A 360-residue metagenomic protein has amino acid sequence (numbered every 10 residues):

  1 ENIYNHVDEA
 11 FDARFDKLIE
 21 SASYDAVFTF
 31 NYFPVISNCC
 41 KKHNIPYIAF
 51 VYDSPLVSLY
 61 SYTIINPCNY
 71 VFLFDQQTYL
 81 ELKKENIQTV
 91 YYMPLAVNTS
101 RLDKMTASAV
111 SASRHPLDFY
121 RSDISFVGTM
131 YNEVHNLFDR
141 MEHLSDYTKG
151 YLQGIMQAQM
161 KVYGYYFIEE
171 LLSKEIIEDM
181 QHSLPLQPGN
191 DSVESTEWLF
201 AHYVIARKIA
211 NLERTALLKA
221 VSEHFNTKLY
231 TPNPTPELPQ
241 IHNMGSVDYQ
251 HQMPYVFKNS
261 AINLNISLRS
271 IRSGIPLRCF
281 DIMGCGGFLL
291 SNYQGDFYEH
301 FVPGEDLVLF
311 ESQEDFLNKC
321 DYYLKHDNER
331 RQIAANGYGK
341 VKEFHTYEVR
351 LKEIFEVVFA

Functional and structural regions predicted by a protein language model:
E1-E85, R101-V110, G245, Q250-H251 (+5 more regions): Extended catalytic core of nucleotide-activated donor transferases of GT-like folds
E1-Y4, I64-I65, L80-Q88, K208 (+1 more regions): Catalytic binding pocket for nucleotide-activated donors in carbohydrate/polymer assembly enzymes
S23, N44, F225-N226, A261 (+2 more regions): Residue-level detector of structured alpha->beta connecting loops
K41-D53, I87, D139-Q153, R278-G286: A short, gly/pro- and small-residue-rich
F74, V127, L307: Short hydrophobic "strand-cap" motifs at the C-terminus of beta-strands
E85-T89, P94-I271, Q294-G295: Nucleotide-sugar donor-binding catalytic core of glycosyltransferases
